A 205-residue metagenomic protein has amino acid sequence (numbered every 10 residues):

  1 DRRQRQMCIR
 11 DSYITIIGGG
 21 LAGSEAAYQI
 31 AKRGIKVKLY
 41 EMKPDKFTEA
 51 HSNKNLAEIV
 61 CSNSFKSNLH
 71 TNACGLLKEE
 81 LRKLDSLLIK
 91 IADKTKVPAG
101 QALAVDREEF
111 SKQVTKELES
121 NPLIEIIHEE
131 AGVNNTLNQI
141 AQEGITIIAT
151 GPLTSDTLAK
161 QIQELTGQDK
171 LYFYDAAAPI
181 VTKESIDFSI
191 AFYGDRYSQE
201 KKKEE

Functional and structural regions predicted by a protein language model:
D1-I9: Single conserved hydrophobic/aromatic residue that forms the stacking wall/gate of nucleotide- or nucleobase-binding
R10-A22: Beta1/beta-strand and adjacent pyrophosphate-binding region of the FAD-binding site in flavoprotein oxidoreductases
Y13, K36, K170: Residues at the starts of beta-strands that form the adenosine-phosphate
Y28-K90: N-terminal FAD cofactor-binding segment of flavoenzymes
L69-A73, V97-Q113, T150-T157: Short beta-strand to alpha-helix junction loop
H70-C74, K78, S86-Q101, G167-D175: A short alpha-helix-loop-beta-strand transition element characteristic of N-terminal alpha/beta dinucleotide-binding
R107-I126: Helical element adjacent to the flavin cofactor pocket in flavoenzyme catalytic cores
N121-E205: Predominantly flavin-linked oxidoreductase catalytic cores and closely associated redox partners
